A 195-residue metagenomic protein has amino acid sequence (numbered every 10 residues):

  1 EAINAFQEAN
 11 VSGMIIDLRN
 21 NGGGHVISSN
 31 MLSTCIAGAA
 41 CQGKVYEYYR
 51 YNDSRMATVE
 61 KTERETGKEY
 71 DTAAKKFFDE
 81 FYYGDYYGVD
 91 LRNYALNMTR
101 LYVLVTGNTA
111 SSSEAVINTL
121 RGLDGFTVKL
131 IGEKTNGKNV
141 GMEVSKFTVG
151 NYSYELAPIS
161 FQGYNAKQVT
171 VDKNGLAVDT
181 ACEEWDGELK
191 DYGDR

Functional and structural regions predicted by a protein language model:
N4-G13, G22-R195: C-terminal "post-core" interaction segments
